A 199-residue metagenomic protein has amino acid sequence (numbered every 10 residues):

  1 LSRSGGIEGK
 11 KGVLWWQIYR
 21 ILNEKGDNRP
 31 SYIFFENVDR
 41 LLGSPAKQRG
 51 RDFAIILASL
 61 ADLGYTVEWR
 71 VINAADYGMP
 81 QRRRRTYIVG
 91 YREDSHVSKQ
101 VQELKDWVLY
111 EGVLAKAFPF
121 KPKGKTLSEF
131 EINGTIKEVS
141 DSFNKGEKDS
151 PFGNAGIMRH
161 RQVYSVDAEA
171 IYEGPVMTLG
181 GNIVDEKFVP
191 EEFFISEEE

Functional and structural regions predicted by a protein language model:
L1-E199: Class I S-adenosyl-L-methionine
